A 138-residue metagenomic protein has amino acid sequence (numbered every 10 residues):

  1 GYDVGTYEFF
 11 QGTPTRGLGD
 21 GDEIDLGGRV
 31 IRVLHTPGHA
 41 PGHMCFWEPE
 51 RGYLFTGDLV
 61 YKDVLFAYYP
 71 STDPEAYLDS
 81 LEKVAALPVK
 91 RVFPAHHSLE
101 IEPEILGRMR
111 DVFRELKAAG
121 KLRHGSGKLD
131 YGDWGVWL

Functional and structural regions predicted by a protein language model:
G1-D25, K117-A118, L122, S126: Active-site HxH/HxHxD metal-binding segment of metal-dependent hydrolases
D3-T6, E102, D130-D133: Serine/threonine-rich low-complexity intrinsically disordered regions
F9, V30-E115: Metallo-beta-lactamase
L122-L138: C-terminal regulatory/interaction regions
